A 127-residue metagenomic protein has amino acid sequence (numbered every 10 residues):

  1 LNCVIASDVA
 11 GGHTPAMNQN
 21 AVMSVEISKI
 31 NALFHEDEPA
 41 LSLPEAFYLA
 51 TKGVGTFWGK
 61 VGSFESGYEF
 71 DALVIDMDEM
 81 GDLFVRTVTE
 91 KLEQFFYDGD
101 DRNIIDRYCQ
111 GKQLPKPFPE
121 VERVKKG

Functional and structural regions predicted by a protein language model:
L1-G81: His/Asp/Glu-enriched, well-ordered alpha-helical/loop segment that forms or immediately abuts the divalent-metal
H13-T14, V85, K125: Short secondary-structure boundary/hinge segments and terminal tails
E69-P119: C-terminal cap of metal-dependent C-N hydrolases
P117-G127: Intein/HINT protein-splicing elements and their conserved insertion hotspots or analogous self-processing inserts
